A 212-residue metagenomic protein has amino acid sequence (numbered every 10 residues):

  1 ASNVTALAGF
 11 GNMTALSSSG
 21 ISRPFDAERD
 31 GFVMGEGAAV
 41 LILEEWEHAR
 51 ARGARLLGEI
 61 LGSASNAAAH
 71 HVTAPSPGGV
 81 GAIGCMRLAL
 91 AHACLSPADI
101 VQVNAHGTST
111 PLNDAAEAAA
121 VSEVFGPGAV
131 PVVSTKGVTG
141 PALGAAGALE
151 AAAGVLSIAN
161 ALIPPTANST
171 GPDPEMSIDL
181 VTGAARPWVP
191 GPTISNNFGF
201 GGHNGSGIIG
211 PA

Functional and structural regions predicted by a protein language model:
A1, R55-S63, A98-A105, P131-G137 (+2 more regions): Beta-strand segments within the central parallel beta-sheet cores of soluble alpha/beta enzyme folds
A1-H48, A146-A212: Conserved beta-strand-centric core segments of catalytic alpha/beta enzyme folds
A8-S19, P77-G81, A116-G128, G210-A212: A glycine- and small-aliphatic-rich helix-loop capping segment at beta-alpha/alpha-beta transitions that lines
L16, S65-N66, S109, E175: Active-site/binding-pocket entry motifs
S19-A27, A67, G128-V138, V189: Glycine/charged-rich beta-loop-alpha catalytic/anionic-binding loops adjacent to active sites
G20-A93, V101-Q102, S169: Condensing-enzyme catalytic core mediating Claisen C-C bond formation in acyl metabolism
G53, A93-S96, E123-A129: Short helix-capping segments at alpha-helix termini
H70-A82, T108-F125, A142-L149: Short glycine/threonine-rich loop-to-helix capping motif typified by GTGT followed within a few residues by an Asp-Pro
